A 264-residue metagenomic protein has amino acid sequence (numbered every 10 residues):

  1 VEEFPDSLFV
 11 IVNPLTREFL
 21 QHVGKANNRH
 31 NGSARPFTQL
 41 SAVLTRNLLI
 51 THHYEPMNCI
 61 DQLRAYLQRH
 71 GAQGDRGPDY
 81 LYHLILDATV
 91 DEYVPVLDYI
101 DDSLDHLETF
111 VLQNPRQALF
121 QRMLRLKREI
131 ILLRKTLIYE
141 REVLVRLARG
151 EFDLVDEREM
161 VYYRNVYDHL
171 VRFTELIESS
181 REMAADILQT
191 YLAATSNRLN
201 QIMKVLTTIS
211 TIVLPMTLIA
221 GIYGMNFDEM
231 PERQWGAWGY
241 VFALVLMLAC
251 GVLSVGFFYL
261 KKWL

Functional and structural regions predicted by a protein language model:
V1-R158, Y162-N165, H169-L176, Q234 (+1 more regions): Peripheral, non-transmembrane regulatory/ligand-interaction domains of membrane transport proteins
D168-L264: Hydrophobic alpha-helical transmembrane segments and their immediately adjacent juxtamembrane loops
